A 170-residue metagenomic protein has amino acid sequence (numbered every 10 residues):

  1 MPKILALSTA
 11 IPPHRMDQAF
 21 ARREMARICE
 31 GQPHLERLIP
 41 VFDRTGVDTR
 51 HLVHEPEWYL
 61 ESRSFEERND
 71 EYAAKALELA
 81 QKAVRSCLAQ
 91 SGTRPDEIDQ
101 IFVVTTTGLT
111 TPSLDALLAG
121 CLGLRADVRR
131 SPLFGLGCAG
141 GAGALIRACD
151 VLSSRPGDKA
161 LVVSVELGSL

Functional and structural regions predicted by a protein language model:
M1-D99: Conserved active-site "lid/cap" helical segment
P56, T105-G108: Short, surface-exposed loop/turn segments at secondary-structure boundaries that line and modulate
A73-A74, A80-R85, A89-D96, T107-L170: Acyl-thioester C-C bond-transforming condensing/cleaving domain
D99-T105: Short glycine-rich or small-residue beta-strand-to-loop segments that form or flank ligand, phosphate, metal/Fe-S
